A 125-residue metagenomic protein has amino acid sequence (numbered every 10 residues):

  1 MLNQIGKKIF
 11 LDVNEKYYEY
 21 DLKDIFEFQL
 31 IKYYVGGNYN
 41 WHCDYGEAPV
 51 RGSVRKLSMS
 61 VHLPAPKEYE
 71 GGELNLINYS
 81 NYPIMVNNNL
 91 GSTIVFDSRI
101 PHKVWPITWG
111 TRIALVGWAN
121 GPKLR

Functional and structural regions predicted by a protein language model:
M1-T93, R99-R125: Fe(II)/2-oxoglutarate oxygenase catalytic core
